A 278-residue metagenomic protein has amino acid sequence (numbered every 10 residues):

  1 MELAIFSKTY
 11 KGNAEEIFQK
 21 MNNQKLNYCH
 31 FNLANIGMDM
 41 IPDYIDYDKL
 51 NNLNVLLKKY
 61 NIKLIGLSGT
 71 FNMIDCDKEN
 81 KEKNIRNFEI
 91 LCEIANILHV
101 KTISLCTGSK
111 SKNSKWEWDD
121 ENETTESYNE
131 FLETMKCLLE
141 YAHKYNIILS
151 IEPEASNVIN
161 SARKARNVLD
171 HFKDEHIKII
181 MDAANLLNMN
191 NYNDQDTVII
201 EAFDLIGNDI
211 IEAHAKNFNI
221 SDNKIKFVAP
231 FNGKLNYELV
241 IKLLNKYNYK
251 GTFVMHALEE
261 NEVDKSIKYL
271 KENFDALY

Functional and structural regions predicted by a protein language model:
M1-G12: Boundary/entry segment of secreted carbohydrate-active catalytic domains
E2, C29, L67, E133-K234: Acidic/histidine-rich catalytic cores of soluble enzymes
T9-K11, L33-N35, F71-M73, T107-S111 (+4 more regions): Active-site-proximal loop/turn and secondary-structure-junction residues that shape catalytic pockets, frequently
E16-Q19, K58-K59, C76-I179: Active-site acidic/histidine proton-transfer and metal-coordination neighborhood in alpha/beta enzyme cores
F18-K25, I45-I65, E89-H99, L139-K144 (+3 more regions): Acidic (Asp/Glu)-rich catalytic clusters
H30-N54, T107-N113: Glycine-rich, proline-tolerant flexible connector loops at the mouths of alpha/beta enzymes
Y44-N51, K81-E89, E121-T125, L132 (+3 more regions): Charged helix-capping and loop-helix junction motifs
V263-Y278: C-terminal helical cap(s) of enzyme catalytic domains, especially alpha/beta-barrels
